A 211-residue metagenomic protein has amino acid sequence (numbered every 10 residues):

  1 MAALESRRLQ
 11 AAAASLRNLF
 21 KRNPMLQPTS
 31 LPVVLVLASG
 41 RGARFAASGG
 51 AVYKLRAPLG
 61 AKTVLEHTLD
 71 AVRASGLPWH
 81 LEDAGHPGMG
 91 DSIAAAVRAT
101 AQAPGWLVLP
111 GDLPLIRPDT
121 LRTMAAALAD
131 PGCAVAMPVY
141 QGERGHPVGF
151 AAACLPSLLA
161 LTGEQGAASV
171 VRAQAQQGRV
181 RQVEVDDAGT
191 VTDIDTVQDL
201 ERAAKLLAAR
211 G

Functional and structural regions predicted by a protein language model:
A2-A3, R7-R8: Intrinsic, low-complexity polybasic segments
L19-A47: N-terminal nucleotide-binding beta1-loop-alpha1 segment
A51-T68: Short catalytic helix/loop segments, enriched in acidic residues and glycine and frequently bearing histidine
V64-L81: A short, N-terminal amphipathic alpha-helix
H86-A160: Conserved beta-loop-beta/alpha segment of the NTase-like Rossmann-fold superfamily that binds/positions NTPs
Y140-R181, L206-G211: Catalytic-core segments of class I nucleotidyltransferases/pyrophosphorylases that form NMP-activated intermediates
R181-G189: Catalytic beta-strand/loop signature of glycosyltransferases that borders the donor
A188-G211: Glycine-rich phosphate/pyrophosphate-binding loop and the adjoining helix
